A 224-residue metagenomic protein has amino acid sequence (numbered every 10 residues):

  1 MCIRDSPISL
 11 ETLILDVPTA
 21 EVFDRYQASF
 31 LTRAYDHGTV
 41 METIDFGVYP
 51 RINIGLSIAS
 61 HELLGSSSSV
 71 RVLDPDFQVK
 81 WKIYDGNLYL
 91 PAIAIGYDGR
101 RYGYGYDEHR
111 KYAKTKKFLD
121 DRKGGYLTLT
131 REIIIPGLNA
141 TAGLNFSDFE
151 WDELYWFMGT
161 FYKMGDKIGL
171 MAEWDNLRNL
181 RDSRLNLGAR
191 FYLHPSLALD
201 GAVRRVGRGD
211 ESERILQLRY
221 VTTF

Functional and structural regions predicted by a protein language model:
R4-L138, L144-S147, F161-G169, E173-L180 (+1 more regions): Transmembrane beta-barrel domains of Gram-negative outer membranes and organellar outer membranes
D152: Catalytic phosphate/metal-binding cores of nucleic-acid and nucleotide-processing enzymes, i.e., regions that mediate
